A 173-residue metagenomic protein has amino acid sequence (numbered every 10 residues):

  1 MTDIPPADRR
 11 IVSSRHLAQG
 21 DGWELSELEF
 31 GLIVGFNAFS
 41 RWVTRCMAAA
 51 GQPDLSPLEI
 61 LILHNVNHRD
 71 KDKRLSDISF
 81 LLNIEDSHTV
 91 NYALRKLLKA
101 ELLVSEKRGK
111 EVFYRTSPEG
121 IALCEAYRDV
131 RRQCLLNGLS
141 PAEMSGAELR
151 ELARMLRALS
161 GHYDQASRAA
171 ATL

Functional and structural regions predicted by a protein language model:
M1-D21, M144-L173: C-terminal regulatory/oligomerization modules of transcriptional regulators
M1-P53: N-terminal leader segment of winged-helix/HTH proteins
G31, L61-H64, A122: Pre-recognition alpha-helix immediately N-terminal to the DNA-recognition helix within helix-turn-helix or winged-helix
N37, H64-H68, R128: Short, locally clustered residues in the helix-turn-helix/winged-helix DNA-binding domain
T44-E85: N-terminal helix-turn-helix DNA-binding core of bacterial DNA-binding proteins
L63, I78, A93-A100: Basic amphipathic alpha-helical segments that dock to polyanions
T89-V90: Helix-turn-helix DNA-binding helix
R95-L149: Charged, amphipathic alpha-helical coiled-coil/dimerization segments
